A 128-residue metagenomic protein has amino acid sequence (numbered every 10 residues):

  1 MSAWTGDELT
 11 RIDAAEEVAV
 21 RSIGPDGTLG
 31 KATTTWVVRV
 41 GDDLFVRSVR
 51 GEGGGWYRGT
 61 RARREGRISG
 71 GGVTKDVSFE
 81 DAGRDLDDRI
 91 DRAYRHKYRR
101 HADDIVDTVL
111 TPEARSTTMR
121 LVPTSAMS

Functional and structural regions predicted by a protein language model:
M1-A19: Extreme N-terminal tail/first-helix region
G6-E8, I23-G24, I105-T108: Short, P/G- and charge-enriched loop/turn segments at secondary-structure junctions
L9-T10, W36, V109-T111: Short secondary-structure boundary/capping segments
T10, G30-T33, T60-R67: N-proximal short alpha-helices
A15-R50, Y57-R58, S78: Short beta-strand segments
R50-T124: Short, structured beta-strand-loop surface elements
A126-S128: Short helix-loop capping/hinge motifs at secondary-structure junctions, enriched in acidic/polar residues
